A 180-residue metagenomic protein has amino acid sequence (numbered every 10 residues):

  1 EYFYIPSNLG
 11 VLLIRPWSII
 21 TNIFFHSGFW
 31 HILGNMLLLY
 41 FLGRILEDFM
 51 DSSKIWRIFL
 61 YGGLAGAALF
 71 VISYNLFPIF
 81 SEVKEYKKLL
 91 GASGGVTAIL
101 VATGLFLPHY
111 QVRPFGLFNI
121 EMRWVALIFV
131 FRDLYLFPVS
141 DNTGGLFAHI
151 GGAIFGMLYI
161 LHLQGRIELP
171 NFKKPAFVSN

Functional and structural regions predicted by a protein language model:
E1-N180: A detector for small-residue-rich transmembrane helices and their helix-helix packing motifs
